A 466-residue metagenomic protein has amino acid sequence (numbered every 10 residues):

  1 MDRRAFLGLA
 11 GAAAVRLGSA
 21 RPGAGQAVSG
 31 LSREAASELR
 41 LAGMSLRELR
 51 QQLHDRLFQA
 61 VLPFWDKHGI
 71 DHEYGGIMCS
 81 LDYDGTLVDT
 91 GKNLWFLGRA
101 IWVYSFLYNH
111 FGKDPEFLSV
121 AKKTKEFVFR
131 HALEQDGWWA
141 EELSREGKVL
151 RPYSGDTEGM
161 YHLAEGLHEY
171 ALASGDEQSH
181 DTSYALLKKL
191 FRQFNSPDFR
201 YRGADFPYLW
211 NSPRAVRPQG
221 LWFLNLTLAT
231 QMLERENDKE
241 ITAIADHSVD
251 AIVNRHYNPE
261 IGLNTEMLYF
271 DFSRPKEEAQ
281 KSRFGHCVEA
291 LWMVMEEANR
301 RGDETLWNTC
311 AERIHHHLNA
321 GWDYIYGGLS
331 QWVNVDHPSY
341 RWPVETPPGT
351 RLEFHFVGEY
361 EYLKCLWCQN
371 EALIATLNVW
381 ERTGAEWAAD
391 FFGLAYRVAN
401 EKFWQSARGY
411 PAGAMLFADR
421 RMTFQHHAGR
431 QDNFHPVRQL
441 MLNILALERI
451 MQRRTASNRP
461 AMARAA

Functional and structural regions predicted by a protein language model:
M1-A13: N-terminal secretory signal peptides and thylakoid transit peptides that target proteins across membranes
R4, V15, Q26-S29: Short non-domain terminal segments
A14-V15, I444: Short amphipathic alpha-helical segments with coiled-coil-like heptad repeat character
L17-R21: C-terminal segment of classical bacterial N-terminal signal peptides
G25-A466: Glycan-recognition and catalytic cores of secretory/periplasmic carbohydrate-active enzymes
